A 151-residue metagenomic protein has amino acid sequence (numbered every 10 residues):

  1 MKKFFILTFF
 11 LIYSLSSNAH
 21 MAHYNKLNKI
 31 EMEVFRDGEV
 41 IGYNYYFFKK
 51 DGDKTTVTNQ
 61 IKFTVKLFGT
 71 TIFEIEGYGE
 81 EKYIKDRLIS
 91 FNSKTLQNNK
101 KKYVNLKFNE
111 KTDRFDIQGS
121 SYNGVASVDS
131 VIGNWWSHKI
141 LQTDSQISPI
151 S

Functional and structural regions predicted by a protein language model:
F4-Y13: Sec-dependent N-terminal signal peptides
F10, N18, I132-G133: Intrinsically disordered regions, especially transient/low-confidence alpha-helical propensity segments and coil-helix
S14, F47, I84, N123 (+1 more regions): Compositionally biased, intrinsically disordered low-complexity regions enriched in proline and serine
S17-Y78, F91-K100: N-terminal cleavable signal peptides for secretion/export
N25-L27, N92-S151: Solvent-exposed helix/loop surface patches that form functional interfaces
K49-T56, E81-L88, K107-T112: Short, solvent-exposed coil/turn segments at beta-strand boundaries
